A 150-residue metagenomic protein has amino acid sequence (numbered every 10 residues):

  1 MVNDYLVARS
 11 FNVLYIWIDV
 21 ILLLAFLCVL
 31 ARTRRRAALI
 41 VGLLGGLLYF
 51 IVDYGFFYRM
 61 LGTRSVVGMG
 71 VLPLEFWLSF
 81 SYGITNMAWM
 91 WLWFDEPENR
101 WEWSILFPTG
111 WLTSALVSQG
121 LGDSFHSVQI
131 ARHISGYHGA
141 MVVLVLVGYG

Functional and structural regions predicted by a protein language model:
M1-G150: Aromatic-rich, lipid-facing transmembrane alpha helices and their immediate juxtamembrane interface loops in integral
